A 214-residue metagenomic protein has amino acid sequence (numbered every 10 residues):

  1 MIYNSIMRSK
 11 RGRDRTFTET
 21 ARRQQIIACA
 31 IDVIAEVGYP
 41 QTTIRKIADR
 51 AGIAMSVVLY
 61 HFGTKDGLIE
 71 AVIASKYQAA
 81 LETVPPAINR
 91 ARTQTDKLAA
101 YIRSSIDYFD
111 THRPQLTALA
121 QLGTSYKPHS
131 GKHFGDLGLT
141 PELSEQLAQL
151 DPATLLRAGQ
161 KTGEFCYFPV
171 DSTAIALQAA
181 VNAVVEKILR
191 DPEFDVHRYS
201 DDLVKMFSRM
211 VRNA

Functional and structural regions predicted by a protein language model:
M1-A21, D32: N-terminal intrinsically disordered/low-complexity leader segments
M1-K10, S104-T111, Q149-K161, C166 (+1 more regions): C-terminal peripheral helix-coil segments that are non-catalytic and often amphipathic
R22-I31, I47, V72-K76, A80 (+2 more regions): Generic hydrophobic, amphipathic alpha-helix propensity
Q25, V33-G67, A71: Helix-turn-helix
E36-P40, A91, H112, T162-G163: Short coil/turn segments at alpha/beta junctions that flank glycine-rich nucleotide-binding fingerprints
F62, Q121-H129: Short helix-capping/turn signature of helix-turn-helix
A71, E82-Q115, L177, S200: Hydrophobic alpha-helical connector segments
Q78-L81, P85-P86, A118, H129-T162 (+2 more regions): Amphipathic alpha-helical packing segments from all-alpha helical-bundle domains
